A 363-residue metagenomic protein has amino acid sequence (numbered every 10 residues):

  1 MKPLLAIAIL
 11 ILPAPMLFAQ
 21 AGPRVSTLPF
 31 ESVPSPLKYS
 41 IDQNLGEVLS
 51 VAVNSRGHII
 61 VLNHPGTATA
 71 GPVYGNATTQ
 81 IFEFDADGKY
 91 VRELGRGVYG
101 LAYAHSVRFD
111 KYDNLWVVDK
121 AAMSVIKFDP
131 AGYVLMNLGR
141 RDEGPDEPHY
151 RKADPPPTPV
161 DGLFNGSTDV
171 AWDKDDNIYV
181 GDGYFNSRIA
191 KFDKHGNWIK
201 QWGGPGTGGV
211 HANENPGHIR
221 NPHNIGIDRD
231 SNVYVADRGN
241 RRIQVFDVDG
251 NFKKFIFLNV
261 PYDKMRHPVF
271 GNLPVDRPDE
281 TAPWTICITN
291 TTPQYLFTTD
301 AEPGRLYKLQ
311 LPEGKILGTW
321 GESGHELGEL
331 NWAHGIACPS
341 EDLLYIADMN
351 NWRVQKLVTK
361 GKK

Functional and structural regions predicted by a protein language model:
M1-L4: Positively charged n-region of N-terminal signal peptides that target proteins for export
A6-M16: Bacterial N-terminal signal peptides
Q20-K363: Eukaryotic scaffold repeat domains enriched in small/polar residues
